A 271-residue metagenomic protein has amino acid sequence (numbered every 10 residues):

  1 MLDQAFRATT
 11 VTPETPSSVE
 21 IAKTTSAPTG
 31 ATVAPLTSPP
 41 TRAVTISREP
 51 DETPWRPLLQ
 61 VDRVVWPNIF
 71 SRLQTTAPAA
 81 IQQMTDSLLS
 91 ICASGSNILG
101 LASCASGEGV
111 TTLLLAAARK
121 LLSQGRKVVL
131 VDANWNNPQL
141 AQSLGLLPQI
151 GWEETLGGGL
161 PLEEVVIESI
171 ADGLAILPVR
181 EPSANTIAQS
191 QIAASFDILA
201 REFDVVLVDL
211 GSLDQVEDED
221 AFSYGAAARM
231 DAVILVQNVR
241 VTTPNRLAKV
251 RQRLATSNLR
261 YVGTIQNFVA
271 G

Functional and structural regions predicted by a protein language model:
M1-N97, Q237, R253-T256, Q266-F268: Acidic-aromatic/histidine active-site loop/patch
W55-D86, S90-I98, A102-E108, K127-D204 (+1 more regions): P-loop/Walker-type NTP enzyme "switch/lid" segment
L113: Hydrophobic positions on the alpha1 helix immediately C-terminal to the Walker A/P-loop
A118, L122, A227: Gly/Ala-rich phosphate-binding loop of Rossmann-like dinucleotide-binding domains, activating on the conserved
R126-K127, L259: Short phosphate-binding/catalytic loops that engage adenosine nucleotides
I187-G271: Conserved catalytic-core segment of NTP-binding enzymes
